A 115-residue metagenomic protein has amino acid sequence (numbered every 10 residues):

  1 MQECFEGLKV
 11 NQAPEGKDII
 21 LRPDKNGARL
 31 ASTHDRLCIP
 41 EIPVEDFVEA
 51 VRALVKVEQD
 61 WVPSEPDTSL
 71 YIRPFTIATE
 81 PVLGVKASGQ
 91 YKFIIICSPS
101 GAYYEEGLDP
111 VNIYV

Functional and structural regions predicted by a protein language model:
Q2-V115: Conserved alpha/beta cores of soluble small-molecule-handling proteins
